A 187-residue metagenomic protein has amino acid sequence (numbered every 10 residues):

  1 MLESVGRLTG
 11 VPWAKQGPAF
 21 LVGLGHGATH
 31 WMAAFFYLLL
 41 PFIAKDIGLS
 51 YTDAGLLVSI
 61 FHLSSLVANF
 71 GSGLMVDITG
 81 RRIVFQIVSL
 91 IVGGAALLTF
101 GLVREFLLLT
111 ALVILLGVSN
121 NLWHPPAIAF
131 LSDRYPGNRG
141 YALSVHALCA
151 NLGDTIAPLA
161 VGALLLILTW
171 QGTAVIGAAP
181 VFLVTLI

Functional and structural regions predicted by a protein language model:
K15-F42, D46-G55: Helix-loop boundary and gating motifs at the non-cytosolic
V22, L107-V113: Short hydrophobic/alpha-helical segments at membrane-entry points of transmembrane helices in Major Facilitator
A34, H62-F70, D154-T155: Residue-level signature of mid-helix packing/kink "hotspots" within the transmembrane helices of 12-pass Major
G48, G80, L102-L107, P136: Helix-breaking motifs and short loop linkers at transmembrane-helix boundaries and internal kinks in secondary membrane
A68-R81: Helix-to-loop junctions at the C-terminal end of transmembrane segments in multipass secondary transporters
V84-L98: Structural signature of the two symmetry-related core transmembrane helices
L112-A150: Cytoplasmic helix-loop-helix junction between adjacent transmembrane helices in 12-TM secondary transporters
A150-I187: Helix-loop-helix hairpin linking two adjacent transmembrane segments in secondary transporters
